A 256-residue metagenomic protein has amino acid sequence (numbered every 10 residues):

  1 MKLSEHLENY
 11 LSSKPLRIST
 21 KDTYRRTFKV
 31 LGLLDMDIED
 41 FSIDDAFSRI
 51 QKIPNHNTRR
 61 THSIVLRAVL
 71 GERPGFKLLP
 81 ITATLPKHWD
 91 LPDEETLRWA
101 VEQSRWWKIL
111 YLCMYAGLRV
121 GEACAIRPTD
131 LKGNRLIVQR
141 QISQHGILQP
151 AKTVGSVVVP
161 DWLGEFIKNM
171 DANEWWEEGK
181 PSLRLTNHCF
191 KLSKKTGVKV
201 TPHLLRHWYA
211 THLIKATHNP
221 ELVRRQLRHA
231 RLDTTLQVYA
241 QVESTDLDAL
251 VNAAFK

Functional and structural regions predicted by a protein language model:
M1, Q237, Q241-K256: DNA/chromatin major-groove-contacting recognition/catalytic segments
K2-F28, I50-T58: Short, aromatic/basic-rich helix-turn unit that serves as a nucleic-acid recognition element
R26, P160-V198, Y209: Active-site/catalytic core of tyrosine-dependent DNA strand-transfer enzymes
T27-A83, G117-G121, K132: N-terminal DNA-binding recognition helix of tyrosine site-specific recombinases/integrases
H56, R60, L78-V120, C124: Basic, Lys/Arg- and aromatic-enriched nucleic-acid-binding interface segment
L66, A123, C189, P202-A216 (+2 more regions): Short, basic/aromatic-rich helical patch in the C-terminal catalytic core of site-specific tyrosine
A125-I167: Conserved tyrosine-mediated DNA breakage-rejoining catalytic core shared by Y-recombinases
D130-G133, K199, H218-V238: Short, polar N-cap/turn motifs at the start of nucleic acid-interacting alpha helices
